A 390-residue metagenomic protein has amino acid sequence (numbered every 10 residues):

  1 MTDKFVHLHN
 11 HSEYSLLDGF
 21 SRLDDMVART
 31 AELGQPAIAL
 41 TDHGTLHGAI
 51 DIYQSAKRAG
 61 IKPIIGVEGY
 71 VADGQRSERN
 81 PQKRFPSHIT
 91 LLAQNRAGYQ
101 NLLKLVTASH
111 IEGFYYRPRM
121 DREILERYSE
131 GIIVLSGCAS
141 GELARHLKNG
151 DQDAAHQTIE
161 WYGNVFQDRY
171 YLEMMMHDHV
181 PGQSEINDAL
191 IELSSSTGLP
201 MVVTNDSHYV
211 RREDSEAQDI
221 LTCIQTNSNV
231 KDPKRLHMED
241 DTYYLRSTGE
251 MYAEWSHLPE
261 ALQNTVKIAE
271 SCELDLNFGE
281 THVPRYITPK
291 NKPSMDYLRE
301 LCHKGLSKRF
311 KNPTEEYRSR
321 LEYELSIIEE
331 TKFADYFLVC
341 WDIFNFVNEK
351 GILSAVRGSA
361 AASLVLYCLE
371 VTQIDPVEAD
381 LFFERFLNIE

Functional and structural regions predicted by a protein language model:
M1-E390: Phosphodiester-processing cores and adjacent nucleic acid-binding clamps
